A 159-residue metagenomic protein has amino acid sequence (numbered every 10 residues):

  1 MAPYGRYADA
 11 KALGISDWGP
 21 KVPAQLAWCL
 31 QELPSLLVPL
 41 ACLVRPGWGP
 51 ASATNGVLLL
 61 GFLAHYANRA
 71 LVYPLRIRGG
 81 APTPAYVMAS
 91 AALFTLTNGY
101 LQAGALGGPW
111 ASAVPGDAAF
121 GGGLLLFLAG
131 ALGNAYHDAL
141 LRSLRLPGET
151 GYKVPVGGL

Functional and structural regions predicted by a protein language model:
M1-G157: Membrane-anchoring alpha-helices and their flanking helix-loop junctions
